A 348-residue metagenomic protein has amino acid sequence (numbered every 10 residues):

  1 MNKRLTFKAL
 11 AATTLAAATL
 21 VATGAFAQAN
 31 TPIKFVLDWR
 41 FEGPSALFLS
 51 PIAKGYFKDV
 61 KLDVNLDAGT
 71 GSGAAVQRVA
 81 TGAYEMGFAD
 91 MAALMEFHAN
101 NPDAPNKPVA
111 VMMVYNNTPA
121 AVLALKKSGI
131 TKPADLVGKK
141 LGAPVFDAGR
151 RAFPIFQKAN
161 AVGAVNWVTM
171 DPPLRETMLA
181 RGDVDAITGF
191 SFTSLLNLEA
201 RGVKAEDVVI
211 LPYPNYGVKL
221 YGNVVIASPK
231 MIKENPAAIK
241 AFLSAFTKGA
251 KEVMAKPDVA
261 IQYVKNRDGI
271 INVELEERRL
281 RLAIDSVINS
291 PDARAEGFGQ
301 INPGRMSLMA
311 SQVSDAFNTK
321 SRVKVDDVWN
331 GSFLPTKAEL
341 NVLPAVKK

Functional and structural regions predicted by a protein language model:
M1-T13: Bacterial N-terminal signal peptides that target proteins for export
V21-Q28: Sec/Tat signal peptide C-region and signal peptidase I cleavage site
Q28-R181, D185-F192, L211-Y213, V218-K219: Short, glycine-/small- and polar/acidic-enriched structural segments that line small-molecule recognition paths
A92, N101, L174-T177, V184-V273: Pocket-lining segment of extracytoplasmic ligand-binding domains
A110, W167, V253-Y263, V323-V325: Surface-exposed patches in mature extracellular/periplasmic domains of secreted proteins
A164-W167, A205-V208, I270-R281, T319-V328: Short, surface-exposed acidic
E234-N318: Secondary-structure end/capping motifs
M306-K348: Conserved C-terminal helix/tail region of periplasmic/extracytoplasmic solute-binding proteins
